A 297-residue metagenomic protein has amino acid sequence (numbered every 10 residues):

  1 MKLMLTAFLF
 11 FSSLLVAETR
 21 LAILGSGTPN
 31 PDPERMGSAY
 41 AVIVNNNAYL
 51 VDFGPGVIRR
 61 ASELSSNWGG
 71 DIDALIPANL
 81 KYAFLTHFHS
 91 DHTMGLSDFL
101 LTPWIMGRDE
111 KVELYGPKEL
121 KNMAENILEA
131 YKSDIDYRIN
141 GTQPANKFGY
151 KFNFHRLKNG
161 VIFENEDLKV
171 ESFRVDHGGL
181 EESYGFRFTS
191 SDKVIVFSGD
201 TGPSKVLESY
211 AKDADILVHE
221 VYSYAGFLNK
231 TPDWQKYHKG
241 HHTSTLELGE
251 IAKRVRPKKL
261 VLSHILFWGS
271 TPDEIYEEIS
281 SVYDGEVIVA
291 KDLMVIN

Functional and structural regions predicted by a protein language model:
M1-L9: Sec-dependent signal peptide recognition, specifically the positively charged N-region followed immediately by
F8-A17: Hydrophobic h-region of N-terminal signal peptides that target proteins for export in Gram-negative bacteria
A17-V196, Y276-I296: Binuclear metal-dependent hydrolase catalytic cores
G185, D192-V194, G202-M294: Cap/insert and terminal regions of metallo-dependent hydrolase folds
